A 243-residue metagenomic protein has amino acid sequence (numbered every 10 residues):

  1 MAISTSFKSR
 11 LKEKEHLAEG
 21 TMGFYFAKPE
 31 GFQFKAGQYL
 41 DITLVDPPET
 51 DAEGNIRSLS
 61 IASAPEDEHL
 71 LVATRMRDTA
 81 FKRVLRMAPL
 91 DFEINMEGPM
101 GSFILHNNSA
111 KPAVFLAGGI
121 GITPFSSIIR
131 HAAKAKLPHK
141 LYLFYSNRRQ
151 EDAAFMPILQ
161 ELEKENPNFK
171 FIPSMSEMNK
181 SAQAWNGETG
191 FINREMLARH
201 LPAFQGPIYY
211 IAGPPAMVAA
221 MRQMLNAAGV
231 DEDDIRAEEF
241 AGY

Functional and structural regions predicted by a protein language model:
A2-F7, R149-Y243: Reductase modules of NAD(P)H-dependent flavoproteins
A2-F92, N147-R149, S176-E177: Ferredoxin-reductase
G37, G121, P214: Short, conserved phosphate/pyrophosphate- and ester-handling motifs at nucleotide-, phospho-/glycolipid
L71, N95, V114, K140-F144 (+3 more regions): A structural signal for isolated positions on well-ordered beta-strands in alpha/beta enzyme cores
G98-S109: A short, basic/flexible loop-to-alpha-helix module at the beginning of a structural domain
A110, K134-K140: Conserved S-adenosyl-L-methionine
I122-K134: Histidine-anchored nucleotide/phosphate-binding helix
